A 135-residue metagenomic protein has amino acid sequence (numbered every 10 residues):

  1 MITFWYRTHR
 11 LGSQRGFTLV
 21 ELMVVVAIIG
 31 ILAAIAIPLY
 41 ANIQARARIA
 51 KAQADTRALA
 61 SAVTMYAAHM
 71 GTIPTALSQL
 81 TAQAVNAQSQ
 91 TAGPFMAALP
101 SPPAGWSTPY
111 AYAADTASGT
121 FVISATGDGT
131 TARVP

Functional and structural regions predicted by a protein language model:
M1-F17: N-terminal leader/signal peptides at the extreme start of proteins
G12-A41: N-terminal single-pass transmembrane signal-anchor helix
Q14, I28-A34, H69, T91 (+1 more regions): Short glycine/serine/threonine-biased micro-segments
V26, Q53, A60: Conserved catalytic core of two-component sensor histidine kinases
A34, N42-A45, S61, M65-A68: Regular, well-ordered alpha-helical segments
Y40-T56: Aliphatic-rich helix starts adjacent to a transmembrane/signal segment
S61-T64, A68-V122: Extracellular/periplasmic head regions of type IV pilus-like filament subunits
V122-P135: Short, low-complexity, Pro/Ser/Thr/Gly-rich segments in the mature regions of secreted, periplasmic
